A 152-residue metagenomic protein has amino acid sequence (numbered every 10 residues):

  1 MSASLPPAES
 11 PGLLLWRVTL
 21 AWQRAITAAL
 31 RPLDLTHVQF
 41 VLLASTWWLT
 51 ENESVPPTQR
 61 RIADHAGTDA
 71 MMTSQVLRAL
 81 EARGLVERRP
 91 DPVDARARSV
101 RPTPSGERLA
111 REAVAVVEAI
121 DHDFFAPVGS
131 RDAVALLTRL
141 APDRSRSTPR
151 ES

Functional and structural regions predicted by a protein language model:
M1-L33, R131, S152: N-terminal leader segment of winged-helix/HTH proteins
M1-P7, E53, P57, R131-S152: C-terminal regulatory/oligomerization modules of transcriptional regulators
A3, T46-W47, R96-A97: Short secondary-structure capping/turn micro-motifs that flank functional sites
P7-A25, S45, D69, S105 (+2 more regions): C-terminal ligand-sensing/allosteric alpha-helical core of TetR-family HTH transcriptional regulators
L20, R24-D69: N-terminal helix-turn-helix DNA-binding core of bacterial DNA-binding proteins
E51, R78-T138: Charged, amphipathic alpha-helical coiled-coil/dimerization segments
